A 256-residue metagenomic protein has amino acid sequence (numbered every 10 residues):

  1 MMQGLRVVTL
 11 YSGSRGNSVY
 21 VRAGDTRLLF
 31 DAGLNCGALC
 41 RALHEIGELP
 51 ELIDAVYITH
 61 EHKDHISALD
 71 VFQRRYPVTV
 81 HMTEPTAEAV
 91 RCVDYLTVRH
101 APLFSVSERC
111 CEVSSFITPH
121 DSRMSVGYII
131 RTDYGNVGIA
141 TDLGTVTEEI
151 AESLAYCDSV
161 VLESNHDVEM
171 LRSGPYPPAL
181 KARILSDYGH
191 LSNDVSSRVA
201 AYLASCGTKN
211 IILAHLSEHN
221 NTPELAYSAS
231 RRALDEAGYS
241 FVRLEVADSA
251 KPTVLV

Functional and structural regions predicted by a protein language model:
M1-I46, V126-D142, S159: Conserved beta-strand hairpin/beta-sheet module of binuclear metal-dependent hydrolase folds, prominently
V8-S18, T59-L69, A87, S115: Structured catalytic core of nucleotide-sugar glycosyltransferases
R15, H62-I66, E88-A89, S122-R123 (+3 more regions): Active-site environment of divalent metal-dependent phosphoester hydrolases
F30-G33, I53-E61, H81-E84, G138-D142 (+3 more regions): Active-site neighborhood of phospho(di)ester-bond hydrolases with catalytic His/Asp-centered motifs
N35-M82: Active-site metal-binding motif and surrounding structural segment of the metallo-beta-lactamase
S67-Y76, C92-V93, N221-S228: Metal-dependent catalytic neighborhoods of phosphoester/phosphodiester hydrolases
M82-Y134: Metallo-beta-lactamase
E148-A247: Cap/insert and terminal regions of metallo-dependent hydrolase folds
